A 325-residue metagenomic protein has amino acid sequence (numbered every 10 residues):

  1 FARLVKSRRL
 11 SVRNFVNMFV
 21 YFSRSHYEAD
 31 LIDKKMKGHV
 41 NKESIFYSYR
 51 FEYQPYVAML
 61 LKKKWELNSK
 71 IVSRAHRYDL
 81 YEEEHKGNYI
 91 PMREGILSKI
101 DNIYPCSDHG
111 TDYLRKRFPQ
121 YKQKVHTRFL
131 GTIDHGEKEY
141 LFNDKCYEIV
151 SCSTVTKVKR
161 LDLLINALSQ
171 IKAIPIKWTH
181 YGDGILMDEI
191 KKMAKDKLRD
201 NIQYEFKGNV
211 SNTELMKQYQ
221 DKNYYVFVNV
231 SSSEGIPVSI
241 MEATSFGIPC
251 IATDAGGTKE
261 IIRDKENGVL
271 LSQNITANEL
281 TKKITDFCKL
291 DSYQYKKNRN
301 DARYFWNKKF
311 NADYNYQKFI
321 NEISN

Functional and structural regions predicted by a protein language model:
P91, S98-K124, T132: A short, active-site helix/loop in glycosyltransferases that binds the activated sugar's phosphate group
Y104, T132, G136, L141-K159 (+2 more regions): Conserved donor-binding/catalytic core segment of Leloir-type glycosyltransferases
H109-G110, T127-E137, T156, I185: Short beta-strand->alpha-helix junction loop in the catalytic core of nucleotide-activated group-transfer enzymes
K191-D221, Y225: Nucleotide-activated donor-binding/catalytic signature segment of Leloir-type glycosyltransferases, i.e., the conserved
E214, I275, E279, S292-I323: A charged, aromatic-enriched C-terminal amphipathic alpha-helix characteristic of glycosyltransferases across folds
S232: Aromatic "clamp/platform" in nucleotide-sugar-dependent glycosyltransferases that forms part of the donor/acceptor
I240, P249-A252, I262: Short hydrophobic beta-strand element within catalytic cores of glycosyltransferases and related nucleotide-activated
K259-D286: Change "using UDP/GDP/dTDP sugars" to "using nucleotide sugars
